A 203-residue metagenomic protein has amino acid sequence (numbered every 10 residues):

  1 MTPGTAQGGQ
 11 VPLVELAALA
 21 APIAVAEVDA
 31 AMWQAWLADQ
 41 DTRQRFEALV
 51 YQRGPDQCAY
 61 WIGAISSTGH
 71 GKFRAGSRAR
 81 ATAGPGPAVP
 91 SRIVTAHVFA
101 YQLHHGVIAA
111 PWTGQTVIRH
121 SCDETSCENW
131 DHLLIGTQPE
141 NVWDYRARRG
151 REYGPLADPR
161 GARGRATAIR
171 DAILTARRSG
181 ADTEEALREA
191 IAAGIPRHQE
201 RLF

Functional and structural regions predicted by a protein language model:
T2-V94, T113, C122-T125, A168 (+2 more regions): Short helix-coil boundary/hinge micro-motifs
S91-F203: Short, cationic Gly/His-enriched loop motifs
